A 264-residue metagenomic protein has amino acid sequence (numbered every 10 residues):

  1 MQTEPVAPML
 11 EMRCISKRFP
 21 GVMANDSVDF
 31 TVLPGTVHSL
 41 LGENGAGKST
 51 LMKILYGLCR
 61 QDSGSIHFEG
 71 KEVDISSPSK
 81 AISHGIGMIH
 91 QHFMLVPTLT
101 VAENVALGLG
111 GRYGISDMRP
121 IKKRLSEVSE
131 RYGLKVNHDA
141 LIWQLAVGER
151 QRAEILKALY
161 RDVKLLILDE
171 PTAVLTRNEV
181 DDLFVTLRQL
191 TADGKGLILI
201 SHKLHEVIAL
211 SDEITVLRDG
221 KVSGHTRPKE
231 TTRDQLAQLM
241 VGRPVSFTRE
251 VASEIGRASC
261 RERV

Functional and structural regions predicted by a protein language model:
Q2-R263: Glycine-rich phosphate-binding loops of nucleotide-dependent enzymes
